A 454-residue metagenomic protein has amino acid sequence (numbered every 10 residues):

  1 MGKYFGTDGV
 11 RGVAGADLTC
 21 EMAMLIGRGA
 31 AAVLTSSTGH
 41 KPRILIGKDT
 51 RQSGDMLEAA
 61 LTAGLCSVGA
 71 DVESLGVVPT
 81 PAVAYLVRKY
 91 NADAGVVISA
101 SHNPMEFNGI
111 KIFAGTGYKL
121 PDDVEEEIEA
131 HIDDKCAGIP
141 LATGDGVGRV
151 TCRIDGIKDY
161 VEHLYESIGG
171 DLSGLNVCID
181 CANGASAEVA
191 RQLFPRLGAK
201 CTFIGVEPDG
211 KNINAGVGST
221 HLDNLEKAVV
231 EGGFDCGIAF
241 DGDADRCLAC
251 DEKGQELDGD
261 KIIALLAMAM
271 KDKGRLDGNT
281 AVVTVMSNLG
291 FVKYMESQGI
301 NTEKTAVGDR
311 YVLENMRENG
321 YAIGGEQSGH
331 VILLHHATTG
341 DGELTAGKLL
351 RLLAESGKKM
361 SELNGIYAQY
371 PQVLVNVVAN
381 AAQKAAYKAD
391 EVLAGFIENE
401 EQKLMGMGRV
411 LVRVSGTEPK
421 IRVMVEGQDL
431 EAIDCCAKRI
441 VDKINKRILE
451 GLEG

Functional and structural regions predicted by a protein language model:
M1-A63, S67-V68, V150-L175, A385 (+1 more regions): An N-terminal, well-structured beta->alpha segment
V13, N108-G232: Gly/Ser/Thr-enriched, mixed-charge loops and adjacent short helices that form phosphate/oxyanion-binding elements
A32, S36, H40-F107, Q192-C250: N-terminal small/polar loop signature for handling phosphorylated ligands or for N-terminal nucleophile
G39-D49, E73, N176-C178, N279-V285 (+1 more regions): Short glycine-rich phosphate-binding loop at a beta-alpha junction
G47-D49, I179-C181, D251, H335 (+1 more regions): Short glycine-centered, acidic/aromatic-flanked micro-motifs in structured strand/loop junctions that mark active-site
L75, V124-V161, E166, E252-G325 (+1 more regions): Proline/glycine-rich low-complexity loops and linkers
C236, K273-G454: Phosphate-binding and adjacent anionic-ligand microenvironments
